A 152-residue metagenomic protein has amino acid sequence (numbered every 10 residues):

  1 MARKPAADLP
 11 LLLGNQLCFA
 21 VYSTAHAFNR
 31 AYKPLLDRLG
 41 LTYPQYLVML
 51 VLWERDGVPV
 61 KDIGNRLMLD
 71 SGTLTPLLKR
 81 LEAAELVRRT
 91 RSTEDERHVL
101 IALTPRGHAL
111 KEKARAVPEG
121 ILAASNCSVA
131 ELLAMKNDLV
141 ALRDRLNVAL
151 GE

Functional and structural regions predicted by a protein language model:
M1-L39, L132-L133, A141: N-terminal leader segment of winged-helix/HTH proteins
F19-Y22, H26-D70: N-terminal helix-turn-helix DNA-binding core of bacterial DNA-binding proteins
T24, F28-A31, L67, L110-S128 (+1 more regions): Alpha-helical linker/hinge and terminal dimerization helices associated with HTH transcriptional regulators
L39-P44, T73, T104, V129: Short helix-coil-helix linker/hinge
V60-K61, G72, K79, V99: Residues within helix-turn-helix
K79-N137: Charged, amphipathic alpha-helical coiled-coil/dimerization segments
